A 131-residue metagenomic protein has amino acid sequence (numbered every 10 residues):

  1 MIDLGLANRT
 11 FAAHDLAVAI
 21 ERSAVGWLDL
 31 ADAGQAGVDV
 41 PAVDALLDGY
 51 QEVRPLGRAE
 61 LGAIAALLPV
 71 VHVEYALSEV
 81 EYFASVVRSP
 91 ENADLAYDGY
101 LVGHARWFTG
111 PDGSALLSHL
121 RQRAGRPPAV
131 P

Functional and structural regions predicted by a protein language model:
M1-H14, W27, P131: Active-site acidic catalytic loop and adjacent metal/ATP-binding pocket of ATP-dependent phosphoryl transfer enzymes
L6, T10, H14, G37-V40 (+1 more regions): Short, conserved loop/turn and helix-capping segments at secondary-structure boundaries that abut family-defining
A13-R54, V71-V87: Active-site activation/catalytic loop segments of kinase-like enzymes and analogous catalytic loops in related
Y50-I64: Hydrophobic alpha-helical bundle architecture
L67: Short acidic/histidine-centered micro-motifs embedded in hydrophobic/aromatic stretches that mark compact functional
Y75-P131: ATP/Mg2+ or Mg2+-diphosphate-binding catalytic cores that bind nucleotide phosphates or diphosphates via glycine-rich
